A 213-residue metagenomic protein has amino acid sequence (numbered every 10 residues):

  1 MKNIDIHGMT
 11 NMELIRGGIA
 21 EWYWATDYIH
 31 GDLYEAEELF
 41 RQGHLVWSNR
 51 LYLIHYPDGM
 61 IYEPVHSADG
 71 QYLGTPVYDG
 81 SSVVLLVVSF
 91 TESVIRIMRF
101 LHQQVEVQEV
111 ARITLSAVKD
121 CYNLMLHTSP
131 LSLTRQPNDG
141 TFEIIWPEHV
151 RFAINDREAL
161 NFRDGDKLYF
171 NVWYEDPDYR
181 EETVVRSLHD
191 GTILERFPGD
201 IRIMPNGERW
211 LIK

Functional and structural regions predicted by a protein language model:
M1-L14, E35-S67, T91-A117, T134-L160 (+2 more regions): Surface-exposed loop/turn elements that mediate protein-protein interactions on large endomembrane-trafficking
E13-G31: N-terminal "first-domain core" detector
I19-E21, G80-S81, T128-L131, G165-K167 (+1 more regions): Short coil/turn segments that connect the beta-strands within blades of beta-propeller domains
Y23-D27, V84-V87, S132-R135, Y169-V172 (+1 more regions): Residue position within the beta-strands of beta-propeller blades
T26-L33, N171-W173, E181-E182: Generic short beta-strand segments
D58-V84: Blade-loop segments of beta-propeller domains
L124-S129, Q136-D139: Long, charge-rich C-terminal accessory regions
